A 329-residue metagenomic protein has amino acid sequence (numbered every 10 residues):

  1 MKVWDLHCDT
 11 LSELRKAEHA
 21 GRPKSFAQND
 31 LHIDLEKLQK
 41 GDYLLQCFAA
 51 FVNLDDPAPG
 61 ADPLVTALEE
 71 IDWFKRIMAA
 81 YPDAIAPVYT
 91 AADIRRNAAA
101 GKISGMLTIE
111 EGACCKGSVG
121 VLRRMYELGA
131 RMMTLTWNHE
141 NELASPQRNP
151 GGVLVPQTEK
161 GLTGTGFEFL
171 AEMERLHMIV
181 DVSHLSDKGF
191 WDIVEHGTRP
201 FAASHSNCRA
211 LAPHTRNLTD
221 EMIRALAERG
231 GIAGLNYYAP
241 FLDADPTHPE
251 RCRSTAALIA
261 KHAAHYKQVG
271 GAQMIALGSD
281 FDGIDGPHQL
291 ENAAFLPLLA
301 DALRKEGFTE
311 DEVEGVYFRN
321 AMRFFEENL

Functional and structural regions predicted by a protein language model:
K2-D5, L45, A86, S104-T108 (+5 more regions): Structural preference for beta-strand elements that scaffold enzyme active sites
H7, L38, T90, G129 (+5 more regions): Conserved, mostly hydrophobic/aromatic
D9-L11, F51, T90, E110-G112 (+6 more regions): Active-site beta-loop-alpha junctions enriched in small/polar residues
H19-K40, L298-A300: Short catalytic helix/loop segments, enriched in acidic residues and glycine and frequently bearing histidine
D30-H32, K37-R123, N138-R175, W191: A metal-dependent hydrolase metal-coordination microenvironment
G117-E127, N149-A202, T215-G230, A257-Q273: Histidine/acidic residue-rich metal-binding segments in metalloenzymes
N236-Y237, G270-A293: Short acidic/histidine-rich active-site segments
E291-L329: Mid-to-C-terminal alpha-helical segments outside catalytic/metal-binding sites
